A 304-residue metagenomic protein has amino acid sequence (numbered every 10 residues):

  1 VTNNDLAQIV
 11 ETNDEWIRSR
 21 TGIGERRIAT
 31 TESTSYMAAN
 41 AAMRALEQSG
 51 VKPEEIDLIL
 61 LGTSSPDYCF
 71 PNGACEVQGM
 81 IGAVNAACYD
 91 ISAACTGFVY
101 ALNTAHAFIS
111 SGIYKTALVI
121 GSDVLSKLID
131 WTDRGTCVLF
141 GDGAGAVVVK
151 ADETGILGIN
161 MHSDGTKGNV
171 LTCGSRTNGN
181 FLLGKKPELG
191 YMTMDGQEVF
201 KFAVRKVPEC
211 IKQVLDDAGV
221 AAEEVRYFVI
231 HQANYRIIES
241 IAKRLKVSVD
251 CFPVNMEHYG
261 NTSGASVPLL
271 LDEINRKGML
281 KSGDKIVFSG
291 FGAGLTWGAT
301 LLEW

Functional and structural regions predicted by a protein language model:
V1-D5, L102-K167, L271-W304: Conserved beta-strand-centric core segments of catalytic alpha/beta enzyme folds
V1-T31, D133-K201, R205, E209 (+2 more regions): Condensing-enzyme catalytic core mediating Claisen C-C bond formation in acyl metabolism
Q8-W16, Y68-G82, V119-L125, N178-K185 (+1 more regions): Acidic-glycine-rich active-site phosphate/pyrophosphate-binding loop
S35, A39-A42, L46, S65-P66 (+7 more regions): Claisen-condensing/thiolase-fold acyl-transfer catalytic domains that form or cleave C-C bonds in fatty acid
Q48, K52-V84: Anion-binding (especially nucleotide phosphate/pyrophosphate-binding) glycine-rich loop and adjoining beta-alpha core
V51-E54, G112, V220-E223, K281: Structured loop/turn residues at beta-strand edges in well-structured enzyme cores
E54-G62, A222-H231: Short glycine-rich phosphate-binding loop at a beta-alpha junction
